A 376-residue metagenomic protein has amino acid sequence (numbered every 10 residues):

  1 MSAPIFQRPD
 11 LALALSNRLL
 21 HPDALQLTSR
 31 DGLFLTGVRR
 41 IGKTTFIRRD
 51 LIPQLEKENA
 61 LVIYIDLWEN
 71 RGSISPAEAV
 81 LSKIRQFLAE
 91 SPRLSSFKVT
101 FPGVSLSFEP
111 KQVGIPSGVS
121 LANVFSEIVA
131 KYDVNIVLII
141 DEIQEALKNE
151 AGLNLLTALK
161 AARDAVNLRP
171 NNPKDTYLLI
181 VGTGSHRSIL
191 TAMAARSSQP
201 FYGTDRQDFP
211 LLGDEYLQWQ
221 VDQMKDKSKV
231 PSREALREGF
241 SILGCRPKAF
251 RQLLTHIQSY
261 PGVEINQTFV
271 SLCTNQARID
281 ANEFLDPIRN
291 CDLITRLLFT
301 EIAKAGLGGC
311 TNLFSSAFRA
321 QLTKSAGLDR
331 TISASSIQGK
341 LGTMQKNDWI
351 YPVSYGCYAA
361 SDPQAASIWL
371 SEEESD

Functional and structural regions predicted by a protein language model:
P9-L27: Pre-Walker A adenine-sensing motif
G32, G114-H186, A195, S371: Conserved Walker B catalytic segment
V38-I65: P-loop NTPase Walker A phosphate-binding motif
G72-S75, G103-E127: Short glycine-rich substrate-engagement loop in P-loop NTPases that contacts/grips substrate
I74-P102: Conserved NTP-binding/hydrolysis module of P-loop NTPases
A192-E238: Helix-loop-helix "sensor" segment of P-loop NTPases
D222-E283, L293: Amphipathic alpha-helical "lid/sensor" segments that cap RecA-like P-loop NTPase cores
N282-D376: C-terminal leucine-rich, beta-strand-based interaction scaffolds used for sensing/assembly
